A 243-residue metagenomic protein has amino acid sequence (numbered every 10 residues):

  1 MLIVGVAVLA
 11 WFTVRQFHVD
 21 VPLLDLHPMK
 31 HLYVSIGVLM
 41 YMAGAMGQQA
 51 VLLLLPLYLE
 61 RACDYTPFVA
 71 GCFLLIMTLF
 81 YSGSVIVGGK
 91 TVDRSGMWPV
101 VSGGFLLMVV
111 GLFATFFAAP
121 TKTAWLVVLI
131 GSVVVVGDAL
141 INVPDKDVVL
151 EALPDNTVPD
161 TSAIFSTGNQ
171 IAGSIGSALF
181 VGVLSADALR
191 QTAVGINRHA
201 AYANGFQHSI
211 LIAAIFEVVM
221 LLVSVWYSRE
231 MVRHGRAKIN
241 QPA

Functional and structural regions predicted by a protein language model:
M1-V4, V8, F17, V21-R190 (+1 more regions): 12-transmembrane solute porter fold
T13-V14: Phenylalanine-glycine-rich, low-complexity intrinsically disordered regions, typified by the FG/GLFG repeat domains
A193-H199: Interfacial non-cytosolic loop connecting adjacent transmembrane helices
Y227-A243: Intrinsic disorder in cytosolic terminal tails and internal cytosolic loops of multi-pass membrane transporters
